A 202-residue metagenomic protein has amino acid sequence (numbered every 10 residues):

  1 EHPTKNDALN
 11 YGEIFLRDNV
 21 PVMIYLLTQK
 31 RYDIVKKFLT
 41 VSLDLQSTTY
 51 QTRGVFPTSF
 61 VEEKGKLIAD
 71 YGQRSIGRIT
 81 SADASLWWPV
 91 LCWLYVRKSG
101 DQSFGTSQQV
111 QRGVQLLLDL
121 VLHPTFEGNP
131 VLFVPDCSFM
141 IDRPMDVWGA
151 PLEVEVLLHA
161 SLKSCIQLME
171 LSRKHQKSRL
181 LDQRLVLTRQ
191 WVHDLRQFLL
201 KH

Functional and structural regions predicted by a protein language model:
E1-Y11, Q102-F104, Q176-K177, R196: Acidic/polar, glycine-enriched structural segments that form the non-catalytic walls/loops of the carbohydrate-binding
H2-N10, G72-S75, F139-L152: Active-site-adjacent structural elements in folded domains
T4, A8, R17, I24 (+4 more regions): Generic, low-specificity signal for short hydrophobic/alpha-helical stretches with a mild N-terminal bias, encompassing
L9-G128, L152-E155, H159: Aromatic-rich carbohydrate-recognition surfaces in CAZymes
T52-P57, F133-P135, V147-P151, L157-H202: Catalytic cores of carbohydrate-active enzymes
E62-K64, E127-M145: Short, flexible helix-coil linker/hinge segments at the edges of structured domains or between repeats
D83-A84, P144, L187: Acidic, low-complexity intrinsically disordered regions
